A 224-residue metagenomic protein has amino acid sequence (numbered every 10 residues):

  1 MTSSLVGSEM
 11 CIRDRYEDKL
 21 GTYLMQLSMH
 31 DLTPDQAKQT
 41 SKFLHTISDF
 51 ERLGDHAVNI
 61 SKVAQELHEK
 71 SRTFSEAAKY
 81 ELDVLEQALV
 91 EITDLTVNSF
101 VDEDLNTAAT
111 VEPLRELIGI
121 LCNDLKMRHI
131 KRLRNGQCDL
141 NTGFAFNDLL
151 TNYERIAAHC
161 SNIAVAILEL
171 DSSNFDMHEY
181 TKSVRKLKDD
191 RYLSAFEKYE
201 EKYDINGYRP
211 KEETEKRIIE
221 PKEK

Functional and structural regions predicted by a protein language model:
M1-G7, C11-I12: Single conserved hydrophobic/aromatic residue that forms the stacking wall/gate of nucleotide- or nucleobase-binding
T2, L32-Q36: Short, surface-exposed helix-loop/turn micro-motifs enriched in polar/charged residues
E9, Y16-L24, Q36-H129, R134 (+4 more regions): Soluble C-terminal extramembrane regulatory/interaction domains of multi-pass membrane proteins
L24, M29-D31: Charged, heptad-repeat coiled-coil alpha-helices that serve as long linker/dimerization "arms" in large NTP-dependent
A109-P113, N141-D148: Membrane-interface "helix-start" segments
L117, F144-A145, T151, R155 (+1 more regions): Terminal helices and disordered tails flanking the catalytic cores of nucleotide-processing hydrolases
Q137: Cytosolic ligand/metal-binding cores
